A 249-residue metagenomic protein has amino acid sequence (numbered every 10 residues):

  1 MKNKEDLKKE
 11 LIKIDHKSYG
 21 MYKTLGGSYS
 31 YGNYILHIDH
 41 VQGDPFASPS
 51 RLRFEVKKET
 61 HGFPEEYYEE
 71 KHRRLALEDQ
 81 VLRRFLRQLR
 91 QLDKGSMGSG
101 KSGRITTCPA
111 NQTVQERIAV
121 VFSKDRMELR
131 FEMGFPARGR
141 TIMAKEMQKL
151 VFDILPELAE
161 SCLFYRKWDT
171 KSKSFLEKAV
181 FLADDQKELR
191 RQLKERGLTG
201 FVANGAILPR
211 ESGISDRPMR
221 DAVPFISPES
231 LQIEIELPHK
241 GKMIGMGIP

Functional and structural regions predicted by a protein language model:
M1-G200, N204, L208-R210, S215-R217: N-terminal accessory targeting/assembly segments
P209-I244: N-terminal pre-Walker A segment at the start of P-loop NTPase domains
